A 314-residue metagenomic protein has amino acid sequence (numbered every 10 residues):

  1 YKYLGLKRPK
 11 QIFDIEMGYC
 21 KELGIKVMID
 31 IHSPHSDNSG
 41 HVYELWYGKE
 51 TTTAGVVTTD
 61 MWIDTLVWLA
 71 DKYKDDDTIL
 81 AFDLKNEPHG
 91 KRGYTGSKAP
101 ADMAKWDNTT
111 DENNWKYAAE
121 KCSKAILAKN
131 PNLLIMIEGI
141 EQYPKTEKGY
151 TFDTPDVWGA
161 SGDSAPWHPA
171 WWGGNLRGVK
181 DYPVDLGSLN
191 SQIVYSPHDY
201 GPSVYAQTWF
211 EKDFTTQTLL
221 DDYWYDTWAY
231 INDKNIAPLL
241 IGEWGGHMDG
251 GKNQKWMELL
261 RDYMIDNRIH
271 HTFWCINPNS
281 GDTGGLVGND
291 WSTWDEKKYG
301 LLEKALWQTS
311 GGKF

Functional and structural regions predicted by a protein language model:
Y1, S36-W46, K91-G93, K145-T146 (+2 more regions): Extracytoplasmic/secreted cell-surface and envelope-processing proteins
Y1-L84, N114-L127: An active-site-proximal structural segment forming one wall of the substrate-binding cleft that immediately precedes
Y1-Y3, Y47, V204-L220, G288-W294: Acidic/histidine-rich helix-loop elements that form or flank divalent-metal/phosphate-binding sites at the catalytic
V27-M28, L240, T272: Conserved Rossmann-like nucleotide-binding pocket used by diverse enzymes that bind dinucleotide cofactors
I31-D37, K85-P88, G139-Y143, F273-G281: Short, solvent-exposed turn/loop segments enriched in Gly/Ser/Thr/Pro and often Arg
S36-D60, S97-P100, Y150-S164, V287-W291: Aromatic- and acidic-residue-enriched segments that line the glycan-binding/catalytic groove of carbohydrate-active
Y47, G251-F314: Aromatic-rich peripheral "rim/lid" segments of glycoside hydrolase catalytic domains that contact and position glycan
I63-K74, T78-L80, K85-I269: Extracellular glycoside hydrolase catalytic/binding regions
